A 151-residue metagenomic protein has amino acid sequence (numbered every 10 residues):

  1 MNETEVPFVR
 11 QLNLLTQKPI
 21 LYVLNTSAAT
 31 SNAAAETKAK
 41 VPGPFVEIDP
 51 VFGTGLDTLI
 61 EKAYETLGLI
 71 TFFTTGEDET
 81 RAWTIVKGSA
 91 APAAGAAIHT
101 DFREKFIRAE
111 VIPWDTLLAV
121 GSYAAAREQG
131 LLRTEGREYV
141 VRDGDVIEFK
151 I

Functional and structural regions predicted by a protein language model:
M1-K150: C-terminal-of-GTPase-core extension/linker across diverse P-loop GTPases
